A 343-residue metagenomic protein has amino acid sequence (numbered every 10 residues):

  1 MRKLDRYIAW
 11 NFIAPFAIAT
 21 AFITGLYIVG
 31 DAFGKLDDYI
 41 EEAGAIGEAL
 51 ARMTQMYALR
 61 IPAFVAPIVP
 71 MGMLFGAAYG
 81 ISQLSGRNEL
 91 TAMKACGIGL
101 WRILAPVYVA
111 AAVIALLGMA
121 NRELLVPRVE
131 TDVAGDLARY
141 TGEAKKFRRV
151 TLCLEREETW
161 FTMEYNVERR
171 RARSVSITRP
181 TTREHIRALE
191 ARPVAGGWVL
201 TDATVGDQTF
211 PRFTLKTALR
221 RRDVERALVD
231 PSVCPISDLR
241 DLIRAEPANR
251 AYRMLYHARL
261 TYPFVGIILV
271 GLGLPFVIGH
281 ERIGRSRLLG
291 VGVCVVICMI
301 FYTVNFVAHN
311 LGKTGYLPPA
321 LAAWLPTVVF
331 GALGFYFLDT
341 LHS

Functional and structural regions predicted by a protein language model:
M1-L154, V224-S343: Transmembrane alpha-helices
A9, G142, R149, V167 (+2 more regions): Intrinsically disordered, low-complexity regions enriched in small/polar residues
E143, S176, T182-H185, R222 (+1 more regions): Short, surface-exposed linear patches
L154-V194, L200-D202: Structural signature for solvent-exposed beta-strand/loop edge elements and short helix-capping sites, enriched
A203-Q208: Hydrophobic lipid-interacting interfaces of membrane-associated proteins
F210-A227: Extracytoplasmic/lumenal ectodomains and periplasmic regions of secretory and membrane proteins
